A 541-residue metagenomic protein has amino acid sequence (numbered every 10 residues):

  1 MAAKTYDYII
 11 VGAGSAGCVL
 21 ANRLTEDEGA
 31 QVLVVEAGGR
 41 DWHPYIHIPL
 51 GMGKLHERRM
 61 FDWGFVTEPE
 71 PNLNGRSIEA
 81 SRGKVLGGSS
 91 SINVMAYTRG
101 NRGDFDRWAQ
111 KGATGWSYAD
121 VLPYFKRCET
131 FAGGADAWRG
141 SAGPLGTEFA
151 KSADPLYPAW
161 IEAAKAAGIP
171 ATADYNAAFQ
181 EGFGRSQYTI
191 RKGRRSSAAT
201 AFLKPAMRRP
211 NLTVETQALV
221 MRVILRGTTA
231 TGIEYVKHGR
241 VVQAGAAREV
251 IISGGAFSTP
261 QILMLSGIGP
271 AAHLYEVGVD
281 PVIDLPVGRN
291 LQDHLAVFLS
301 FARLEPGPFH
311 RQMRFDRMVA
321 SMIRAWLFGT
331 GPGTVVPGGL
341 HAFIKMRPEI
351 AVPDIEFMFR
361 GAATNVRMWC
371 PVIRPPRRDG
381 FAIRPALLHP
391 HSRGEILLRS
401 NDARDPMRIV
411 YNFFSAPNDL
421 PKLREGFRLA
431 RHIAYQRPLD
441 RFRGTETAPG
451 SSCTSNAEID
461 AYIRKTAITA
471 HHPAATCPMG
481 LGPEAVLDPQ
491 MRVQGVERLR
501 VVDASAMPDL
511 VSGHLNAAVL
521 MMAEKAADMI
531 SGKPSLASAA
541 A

Functional and structural regions predicted by a protein language model:
M1-A541: N-terminal redox-cofactor-binding region of secreted/periplasmic oxidoreductases
